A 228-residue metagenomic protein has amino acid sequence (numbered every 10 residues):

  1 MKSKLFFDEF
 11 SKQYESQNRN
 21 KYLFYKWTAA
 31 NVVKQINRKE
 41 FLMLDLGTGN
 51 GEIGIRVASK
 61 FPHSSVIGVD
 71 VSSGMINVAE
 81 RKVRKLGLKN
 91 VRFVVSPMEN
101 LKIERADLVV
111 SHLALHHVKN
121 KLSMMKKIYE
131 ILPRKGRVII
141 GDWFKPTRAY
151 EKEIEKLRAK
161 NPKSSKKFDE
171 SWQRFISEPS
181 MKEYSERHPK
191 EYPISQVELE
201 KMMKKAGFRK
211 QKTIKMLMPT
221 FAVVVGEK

Functional and structural regions predicted by a protein language model:
M1-N37, E52-R56, E183-S185: Conserved class I S-adenosyl-L-methionine
L44, N50-E99: Class I SAM-dependent methyltransferase SAM/SAH-binding core
N100-E104: Short conserved loop adjoining the S-adenosyl-L-methionine
V110: A conserved beta-strand element that flanks and buttresses the S-adenosyl-L-methionine
L113-A114: Short catalytic micro-motifs in class I SAM-dependent methyltransferases
S123-R134: A short glycine-rich, Lys/Arg-flanked "PGG" loop and its adjoining helix->strand segment in the class I
G141-A206, Q211-I214: C-terminal alpha-helical "lid/dimerization" subdomain adjacent to the S-adenosyl-L-methionine
A206-K228: Core SAM-dependent methyltransferase catalytic element
